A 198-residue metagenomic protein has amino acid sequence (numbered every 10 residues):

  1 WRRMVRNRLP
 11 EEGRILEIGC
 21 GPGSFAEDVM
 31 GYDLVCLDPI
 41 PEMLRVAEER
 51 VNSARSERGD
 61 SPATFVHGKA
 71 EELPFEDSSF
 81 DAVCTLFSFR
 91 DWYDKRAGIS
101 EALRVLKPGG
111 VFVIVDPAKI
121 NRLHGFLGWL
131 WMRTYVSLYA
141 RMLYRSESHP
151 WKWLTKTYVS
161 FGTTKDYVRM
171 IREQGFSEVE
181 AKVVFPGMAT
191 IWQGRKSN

Functional and structural regions predicted by a protein language model:
W1-E12: Conserved alpha-helix/loop element of class I SAM-dependent methyltransferases that forms part of the SAM/SAH-binding
L16-E72: Class I SAM-dependent methyltransferase SAM/SAH-binding core
E71-V83: A short acidic, Gly/Pro-enriched loop at the edge of an enzyme's catalytic core that lines a small-molecule cofactor
A82-D94: A short SAM/SAH-binding and catalytic strip from SAM-dependent methyltransferases
R96-V111: A short glycine-rich, Lys/Arg-flanked "PGG" loop and its adjoining helix->strand segment in the class I
V115-M170, E180: C-terminal alpha-helical "lid/dimerization" subdomain adjacent to the S-adenosyl-L-methionine
Q174-N198: Core SAM-dependent methyltransferase catalytic element
